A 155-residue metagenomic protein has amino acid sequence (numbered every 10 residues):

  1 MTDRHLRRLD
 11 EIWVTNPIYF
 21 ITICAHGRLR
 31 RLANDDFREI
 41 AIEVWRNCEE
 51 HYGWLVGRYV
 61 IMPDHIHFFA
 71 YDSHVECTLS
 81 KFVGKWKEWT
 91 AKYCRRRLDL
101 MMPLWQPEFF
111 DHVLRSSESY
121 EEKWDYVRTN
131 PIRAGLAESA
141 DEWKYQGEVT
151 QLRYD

Functional and structural regions predicted by a protein language model:
M1-D155: Short catalytic/metal-binding and nucleic-acid-binding patches
